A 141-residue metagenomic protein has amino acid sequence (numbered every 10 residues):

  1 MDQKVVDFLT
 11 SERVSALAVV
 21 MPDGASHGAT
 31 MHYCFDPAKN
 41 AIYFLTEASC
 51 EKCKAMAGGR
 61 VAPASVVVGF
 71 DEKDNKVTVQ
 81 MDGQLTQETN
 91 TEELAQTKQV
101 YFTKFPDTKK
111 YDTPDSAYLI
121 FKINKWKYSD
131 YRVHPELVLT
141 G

Functional and structural regions predicted by a protein language model:
M1-A16, T140: Extreme N-terminal tail/first-helix region
L9, A55-M56, Y101, F121: A generic structural signal for nonpolar/aromatic side chains embedded in well-ordered alpha-helices
R13-A48, A64-G69, V79-Q80: Short beta-strand segments
R13-V14, V61, P106, W126: Generic structural signal for secondary-structure transition and capping sites
M21, V67-E72, T108-D115: A short, aromatic/hydrophobic, helix- or strand-capping loop or linear motif that either lines the entrance/gate
C50-K52, P135-E136: Short, surface-exposed beta-strand-loop junctions and turns on beta-sheet-rich folds
K52-T86: Helix-adjacent hinge/juxtasegments
V77-G141: Charged, gly/pro-rich active-site loop segments
